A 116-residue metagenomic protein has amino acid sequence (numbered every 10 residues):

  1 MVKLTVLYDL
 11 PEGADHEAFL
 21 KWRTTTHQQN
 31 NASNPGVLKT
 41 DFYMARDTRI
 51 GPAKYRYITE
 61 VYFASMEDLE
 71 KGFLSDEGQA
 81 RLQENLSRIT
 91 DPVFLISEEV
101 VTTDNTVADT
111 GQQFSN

Functional and structural regions predicted by a protein language model:
M1-N116: Macromolecular interaction modules
